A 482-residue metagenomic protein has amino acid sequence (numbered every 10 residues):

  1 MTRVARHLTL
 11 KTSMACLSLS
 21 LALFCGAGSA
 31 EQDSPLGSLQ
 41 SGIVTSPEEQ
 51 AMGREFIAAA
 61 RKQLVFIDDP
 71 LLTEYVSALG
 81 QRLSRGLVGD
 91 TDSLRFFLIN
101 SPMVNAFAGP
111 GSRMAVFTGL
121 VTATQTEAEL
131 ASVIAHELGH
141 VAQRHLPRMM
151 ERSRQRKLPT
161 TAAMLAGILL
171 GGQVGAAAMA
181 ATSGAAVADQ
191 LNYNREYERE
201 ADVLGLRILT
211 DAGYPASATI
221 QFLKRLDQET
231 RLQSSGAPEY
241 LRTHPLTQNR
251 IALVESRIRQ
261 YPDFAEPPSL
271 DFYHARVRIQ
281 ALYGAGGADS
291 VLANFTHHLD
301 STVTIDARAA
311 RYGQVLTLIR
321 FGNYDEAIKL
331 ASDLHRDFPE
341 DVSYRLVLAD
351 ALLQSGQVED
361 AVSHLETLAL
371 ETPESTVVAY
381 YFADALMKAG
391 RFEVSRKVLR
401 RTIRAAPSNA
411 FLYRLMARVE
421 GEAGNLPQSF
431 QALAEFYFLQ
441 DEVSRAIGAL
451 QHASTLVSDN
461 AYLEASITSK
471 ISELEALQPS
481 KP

Functional and structural regions predicted by a protein language model:
T2-L8, S13-F107, E229-S234, L292-F295 (+7 more regions): Hydrophobic or amphipathic, alpha-helical segments that drive membrane association/targeting
E31-Q32, L36-I43, R54, F66 (+5 more regions): Extracytoplasmic and endomembrane cell-envelope/extracellular-matrix remodeling and assembly machinery
L72, D92-R95, M150-L158, A176-A178 (+1 more regions): Acidic/histidine metal-binding catalytic segments
A115-S132, Y193-E196: Short pre-active-site segment immediately N-terminal to the catalytic Zn-binding motif
V116, S132-H140, R144, A201: Active-site recognition of the HExxH zinc-binding catalytic motif
A128, L138-Q155: Catalytic Zn2+-binding segment of zinc metalloproteases
L158-Q173, A177-A188: Membrane-active amphipathic alpha-helices enriched in small hydrophobic residues
